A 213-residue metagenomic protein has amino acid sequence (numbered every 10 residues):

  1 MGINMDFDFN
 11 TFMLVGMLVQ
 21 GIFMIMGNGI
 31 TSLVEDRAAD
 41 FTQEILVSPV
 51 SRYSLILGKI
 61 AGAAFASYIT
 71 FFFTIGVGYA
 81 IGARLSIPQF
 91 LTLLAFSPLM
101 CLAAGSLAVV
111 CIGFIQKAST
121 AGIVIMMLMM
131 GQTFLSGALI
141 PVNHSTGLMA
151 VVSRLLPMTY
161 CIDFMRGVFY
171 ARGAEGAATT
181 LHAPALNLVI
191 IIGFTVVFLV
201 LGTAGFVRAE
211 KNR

Functional and structural regions predicted by a protein language model:
M1-I3, G78-S86, I115-Q116, I140-T146 (+2 more regions): Short helix-capping/hinge motifs at transmembrane helix termini and TM-loop junctions
D6-I81, M127: Hydrophobic alpha-helical transmembrane segments of multi-pass membrane transport proteins
E35, S48, Y79, I112-G113 (+4 more regions): Transmembrane helix-loop junction
R52, I56-Q132, H182-I192, V196-G202: Alpha-helical transmembrane segments and their short interhelical loops
I112-T159: Transmembrane helix segments
I140-T180, P184-A185: Short hydrophobic, aromatic-rich alpha-helical segments embedded in or entering the lipid bilayer of multi-pass
F169-G173, A177, L186-R213: Junction motif at the cytosolic side of a transmembrane helix
